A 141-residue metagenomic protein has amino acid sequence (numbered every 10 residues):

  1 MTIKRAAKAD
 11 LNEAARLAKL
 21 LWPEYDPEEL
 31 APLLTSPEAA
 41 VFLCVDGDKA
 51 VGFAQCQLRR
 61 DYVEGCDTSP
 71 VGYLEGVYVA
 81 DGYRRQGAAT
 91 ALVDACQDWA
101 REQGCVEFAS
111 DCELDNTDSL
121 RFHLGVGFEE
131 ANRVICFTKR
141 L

Functional and structural regions predicted by a protein language model:
M1-A14: A short beta-loop-alpha structural element at the N-terminal edge of CoA-dependent acyl/N-acetyltransferase catalytic
L11, R16-E29: Helix-loop element at the rim of GNAT/NAT acetyltransferase active sites that forms part of the acceptor-substrate
P23-V45, Q55: Active-site rim helix/loop that mediates acceptor-substrate recognition in acyltransferases
L43, K49-L58, Y73, Y78: Conserved beta-strand in the GNAT
D67-D81, I135: Conserved acetyl-CoA binding element of GNAT-fold acetyltransferases
Y83, G87-A95: Conserved acetyl-CoA pyrophosphate-binding loop and the N-cap/start of the following alpha-helix in GNAT-like
T90, E102, L114-R133: Conserved active-site alpha-helix within GNAT-family acetyltransferase domains
A100-C112: Conserved GNAT acetyl-CoA-binding A-motif
